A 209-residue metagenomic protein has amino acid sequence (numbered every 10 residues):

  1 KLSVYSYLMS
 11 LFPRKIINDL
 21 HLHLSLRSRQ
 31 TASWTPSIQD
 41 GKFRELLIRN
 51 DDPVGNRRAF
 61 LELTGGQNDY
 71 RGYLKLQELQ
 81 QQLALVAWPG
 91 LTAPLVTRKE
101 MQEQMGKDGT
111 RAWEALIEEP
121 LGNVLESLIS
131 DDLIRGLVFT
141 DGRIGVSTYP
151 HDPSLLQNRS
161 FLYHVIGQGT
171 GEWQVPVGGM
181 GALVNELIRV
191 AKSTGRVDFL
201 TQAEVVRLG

Functional and structural regions predicted by a protein language model:
K1-S33: N-terminal FAD cofactor-binding segment of flavoenzymes
V4, N68, G109, W113 (+2 more regions): Conserved aromatic-histidine-acidic binding/catalytic patches
K15-I16, L20, A84-L91, D132-L133 (+2 more regions): A generic secondary-structure signal for well-formed alpha-helical elements
P36-D40: Active-site beta-strand termini and strand-to-loop segments that position acidic
G41-P153: Rossmann-like flavin
L116, S160-G209: Helical element adjacent to the flavin cofactor pocket in flavoenzyme catalytic cores
D152-L162: Flexible hinge/switch segments at interdomain interfaces of large molecular machines
